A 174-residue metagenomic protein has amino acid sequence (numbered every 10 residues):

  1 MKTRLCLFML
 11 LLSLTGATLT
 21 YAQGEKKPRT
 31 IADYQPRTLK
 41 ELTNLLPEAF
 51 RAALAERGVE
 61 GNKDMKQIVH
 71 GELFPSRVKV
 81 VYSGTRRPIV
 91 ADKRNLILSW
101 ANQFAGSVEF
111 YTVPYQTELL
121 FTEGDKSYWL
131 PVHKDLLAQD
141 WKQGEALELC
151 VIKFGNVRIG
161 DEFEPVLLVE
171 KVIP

Functional and structural regions predicted by a protein language model:
M1-F8: Bacterial N-terminal signal peptides that target proteins for export
F8-A17: Bacterial N-terminal signal peptides
T18-A22: Sec/Tat signal peptide C-region and signal peptidase I cleavage site
Q23-P174: OB-fold and OB-like single-stranded nucleic-acid-recognition modules and their adjacent interaction interfaces
